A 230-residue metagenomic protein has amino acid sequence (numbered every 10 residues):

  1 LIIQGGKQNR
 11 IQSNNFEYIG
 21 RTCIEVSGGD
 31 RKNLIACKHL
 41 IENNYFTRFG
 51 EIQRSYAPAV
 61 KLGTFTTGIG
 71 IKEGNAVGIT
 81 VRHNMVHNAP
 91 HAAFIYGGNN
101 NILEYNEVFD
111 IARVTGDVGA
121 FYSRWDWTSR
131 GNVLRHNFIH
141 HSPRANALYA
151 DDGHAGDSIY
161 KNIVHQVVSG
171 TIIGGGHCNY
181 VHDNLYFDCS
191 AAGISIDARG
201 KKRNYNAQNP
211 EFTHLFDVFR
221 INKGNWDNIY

Functional and structural regions predicted by a protein language model:
L1-I2, I19-K32, Q53-K72, N88-A92 (+4 more regions): Extracellular beta-strand/beta-solenoid scaffold signature
K7-R21, I35-G50, G74-P90, N100-R113 (+5 more regions): Right-handed parallel beta-helix
H83, D151, I173: Glycine- and other small-residue-rich loops at beta-strand/loop junctions that grip anionic moieties
